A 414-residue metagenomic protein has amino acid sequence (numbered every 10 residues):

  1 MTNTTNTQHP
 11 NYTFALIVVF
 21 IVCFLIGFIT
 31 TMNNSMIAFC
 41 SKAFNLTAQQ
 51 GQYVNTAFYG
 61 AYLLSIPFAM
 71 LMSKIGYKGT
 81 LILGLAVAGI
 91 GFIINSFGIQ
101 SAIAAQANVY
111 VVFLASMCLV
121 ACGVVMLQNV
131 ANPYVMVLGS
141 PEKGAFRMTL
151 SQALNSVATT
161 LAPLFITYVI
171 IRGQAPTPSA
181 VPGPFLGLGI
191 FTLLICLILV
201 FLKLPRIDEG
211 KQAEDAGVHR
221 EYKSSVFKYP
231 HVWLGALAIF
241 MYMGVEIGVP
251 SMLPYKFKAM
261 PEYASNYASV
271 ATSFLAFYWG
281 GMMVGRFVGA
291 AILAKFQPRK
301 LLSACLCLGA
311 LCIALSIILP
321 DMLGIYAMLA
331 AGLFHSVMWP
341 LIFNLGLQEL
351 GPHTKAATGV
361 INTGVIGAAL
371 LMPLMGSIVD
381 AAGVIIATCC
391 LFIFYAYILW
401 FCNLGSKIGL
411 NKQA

Functional and structural regions predicted by a protein language model:
F14-F44, V249-F257: Extracytoplasmic
N33-I37, S225-A276: Extracytoplasmic gate region of multi-pass secondary transporters
N55-M72, A276-V288, G367: Central cavity-lining transmembrane alpha-helices of secondary-active solute carriers, predominantly the Major
S65-G79, I170, V284-P298, V379: Helix-to-loop junctions at the C-terminal end of transmembrane segments in multipass secondary transporters
A86-Q106, L308-P320: C-terminal ends and interior cores of transmembrane alpha-helices in multi-pass membrane transporters/permeases
Q106-L127, L323-M338: Hydrophobic core of transmembrane alpha-helices in multi-pass small-molecule transporters, especially MFS/SLC-type
M126-S140, S336-G351: Intracellular juxtamembrane helix-capping segments at the cytosolic ends of symmetry-related transmembrane helices
P141-E142, R147-L204: Helix-loop-helix hairpin linking two adjacent transmembrane segments in secondary transporters
